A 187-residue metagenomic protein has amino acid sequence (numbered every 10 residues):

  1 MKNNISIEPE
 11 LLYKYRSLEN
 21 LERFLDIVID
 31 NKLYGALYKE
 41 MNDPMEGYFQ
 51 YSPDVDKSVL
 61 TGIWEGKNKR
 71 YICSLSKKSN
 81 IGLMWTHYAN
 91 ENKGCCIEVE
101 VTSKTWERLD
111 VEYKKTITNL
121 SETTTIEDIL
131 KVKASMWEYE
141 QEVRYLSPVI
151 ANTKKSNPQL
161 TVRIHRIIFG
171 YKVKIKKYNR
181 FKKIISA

Functional and structural regions predicted by a protein language model:
M1-A187: Partner-binding and oligomerization surfaces adjacent to conserved cores of proteins that assemble macromolecular
